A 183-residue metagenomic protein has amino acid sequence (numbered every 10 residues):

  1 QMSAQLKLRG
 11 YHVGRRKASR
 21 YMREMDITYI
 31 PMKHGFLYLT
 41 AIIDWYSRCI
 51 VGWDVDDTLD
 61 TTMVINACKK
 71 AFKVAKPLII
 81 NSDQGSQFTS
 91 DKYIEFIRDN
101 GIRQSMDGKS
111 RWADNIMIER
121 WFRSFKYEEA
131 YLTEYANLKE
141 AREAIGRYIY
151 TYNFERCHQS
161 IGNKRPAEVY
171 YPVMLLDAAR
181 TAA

Functional and structural regions predicted by a protein language model:
Q1-I27: Conserved short alpha-helical interface segments
T28-V51, D57-T58: An active-site-proximal beta-strand-loop segment
T40, I79, R103: Hydrophobic "anchor" residues on beta-strands that sit immediately upstream of conserved functional sites
S47-W53, Q104-D107, Y131-L132: Short small-residue beta-strand/loop micro-motif enriched in glycine and branched aliphatics
W53-A75, I79, T89: Active-site beta-loop-alpha junctions of metal-dependent nucleic acid enzymes, especially the RNase H-like/DDE
S82-Q84, S90-I94, M106-K126, N137-G146 (+1 more regions): RNase H-like two-metal-ion nuclease catalytic core shared by retroviral integrases and related mobile-element nucleases
R98-N100, K126-A183: C-terminal domain-tail junction helix/linker
